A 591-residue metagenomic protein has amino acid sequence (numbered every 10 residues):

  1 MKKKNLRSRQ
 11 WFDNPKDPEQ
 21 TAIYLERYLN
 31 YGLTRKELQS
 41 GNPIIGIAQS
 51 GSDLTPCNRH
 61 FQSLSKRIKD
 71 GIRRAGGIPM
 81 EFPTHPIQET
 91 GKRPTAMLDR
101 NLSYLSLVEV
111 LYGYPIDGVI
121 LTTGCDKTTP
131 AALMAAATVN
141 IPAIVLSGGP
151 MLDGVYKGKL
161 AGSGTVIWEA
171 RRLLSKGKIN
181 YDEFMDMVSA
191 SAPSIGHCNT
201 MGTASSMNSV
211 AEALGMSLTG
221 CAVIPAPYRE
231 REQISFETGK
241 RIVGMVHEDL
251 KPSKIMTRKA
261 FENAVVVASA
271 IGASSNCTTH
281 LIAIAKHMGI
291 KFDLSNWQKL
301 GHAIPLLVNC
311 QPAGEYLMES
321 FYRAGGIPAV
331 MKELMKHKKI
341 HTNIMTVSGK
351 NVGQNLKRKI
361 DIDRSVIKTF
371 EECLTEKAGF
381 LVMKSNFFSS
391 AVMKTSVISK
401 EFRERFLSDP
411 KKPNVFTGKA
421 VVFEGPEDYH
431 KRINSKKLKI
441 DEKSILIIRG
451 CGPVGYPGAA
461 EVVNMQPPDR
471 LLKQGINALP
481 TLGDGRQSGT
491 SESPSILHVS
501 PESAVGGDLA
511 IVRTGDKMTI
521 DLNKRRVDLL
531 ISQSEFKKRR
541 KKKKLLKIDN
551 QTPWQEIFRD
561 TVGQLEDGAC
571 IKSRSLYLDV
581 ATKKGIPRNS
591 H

Functional and structural regions predicted by a protein language model:
K2-D53, C57-R59, K66-H85, T90 (+4 more regions): Catalytic or ion-coupling anion/metal-binding cores of large enzyme and transporter domains
T55-R59, G91-D99, V119, G124: Short coil/turn segments at secondary-structure boundaries
S65, K69, R100, Y104-V108 (+1 more regions): Generic internal hydrophobic packing segments that stabilize the cores of diverse globular domains
E81-Y114: N-terminal small/polar loop signature for handling phosphorylated ligands or for N-terminal nucleophile
S106, V110-I116, I120, A510 (+1 more regions): Extended, charge-rich low-complexity interaction segments
Y112-A132, A143-G148: A short, small-residue-rich loop immediately preceding and capping a beta-strand
